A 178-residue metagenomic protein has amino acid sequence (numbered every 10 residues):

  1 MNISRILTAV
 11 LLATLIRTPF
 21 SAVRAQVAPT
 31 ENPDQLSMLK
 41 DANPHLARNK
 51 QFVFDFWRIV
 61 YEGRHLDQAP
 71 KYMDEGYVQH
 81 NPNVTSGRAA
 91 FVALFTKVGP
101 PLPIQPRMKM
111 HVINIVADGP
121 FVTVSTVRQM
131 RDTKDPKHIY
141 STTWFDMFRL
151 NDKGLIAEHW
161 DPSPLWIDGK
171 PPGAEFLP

Functional and structural regions predicted by a protein language model:
M1-R5: Positively charged n-region of N-terminal signal peptides that target proteins for export
T8-T18: Bacterial N-terminal signal peptides
V23-K71, A174-P178: Short, low-complexity N-terminal intrinsically disordered segments enriched in polar/charged residues
L66-V122: A solvent-exposed, acidic/Ser-Thr-rich amphipathic alpha-helical stretch
N83-V84, V127-R128, D152, S163: A mature extracytoplasmic/lumenal domain signature
P100-Q105, M130-S141: Short, cysteine-centered beta-strand-loop-beta hairpins and adjacent loop/turn segments enriched in charged/polar
M110-V116, R128-Q129, T143-R149: Hydrophobic/aromatic beta-strand elements that line small-molecule binding cavities or substrate pockets in beta-rich
T143-E175: Short beta-strand edge/turn micro-motifs at domain boundaries
